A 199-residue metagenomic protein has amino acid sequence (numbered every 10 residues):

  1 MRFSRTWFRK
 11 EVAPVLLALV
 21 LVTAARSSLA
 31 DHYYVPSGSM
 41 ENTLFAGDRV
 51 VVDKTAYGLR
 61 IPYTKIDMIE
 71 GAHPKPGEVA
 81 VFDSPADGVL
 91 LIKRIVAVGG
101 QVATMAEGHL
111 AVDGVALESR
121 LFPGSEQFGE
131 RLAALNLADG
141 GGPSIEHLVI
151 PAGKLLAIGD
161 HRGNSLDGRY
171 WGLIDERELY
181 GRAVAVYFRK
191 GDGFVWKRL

Functional and structural regions predicted by a protein language model:
R2-R9, A24, S28-L199: Soluble "head" domains of membrane/secretory-pathway proteins
